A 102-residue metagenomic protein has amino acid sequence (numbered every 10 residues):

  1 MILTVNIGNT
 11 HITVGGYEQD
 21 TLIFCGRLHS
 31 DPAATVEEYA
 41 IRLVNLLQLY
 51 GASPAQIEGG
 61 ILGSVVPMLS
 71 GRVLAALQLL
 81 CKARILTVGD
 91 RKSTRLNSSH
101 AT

Functional and structural regions predicted by a protein language model:
I2-N45: Short glycine-rich, Thr/Ser-proximal phosphate-binding strand/loop in the N-terminal lobe of ATP-dependent enzymes
L43-G59: Phosphate/pyrophosphate-binding loops at sites that engage ATP/ADP/AMP, CoA/4′-phosphopantetheine, polyphosphate
P54-V65, R84-L86: Short glycine-rich phosphate-binding loop at a beta-alpha junction
V65-P67, L79: Extended, compositionally biased flexible segments
L69-G71: Short, well-ordered alpha-helical microsegments
V73, Q78-R84: Nucleotide and nucleotide-moiety/phosphate-recognizing core
L86-R95: A short, structured active-site edge motif that brings together acidic residues
L96-T102: Single conserved hydrophobic/aromatic residue that forms the stacking wall/gate of nucleotide- or nucleobase-binding
